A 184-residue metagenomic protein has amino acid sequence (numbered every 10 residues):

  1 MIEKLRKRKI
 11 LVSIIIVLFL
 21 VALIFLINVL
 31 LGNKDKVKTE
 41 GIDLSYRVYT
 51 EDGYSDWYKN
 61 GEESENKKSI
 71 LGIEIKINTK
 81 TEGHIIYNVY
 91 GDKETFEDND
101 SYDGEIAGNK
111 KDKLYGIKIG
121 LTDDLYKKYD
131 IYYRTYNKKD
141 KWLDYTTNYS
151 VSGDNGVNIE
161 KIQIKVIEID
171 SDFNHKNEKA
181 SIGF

Functional and structural regions predicted by a protein language model:
M1, K9, L23-L26, V166: Generic short N-terminal amphipathic or hydrophobic helices
I2-F19: N-terminal Sec-pathway targeting helices
K7-K9, G32, G53: Short, flexible coil/linker elements and helix-boundary hinge sites characteristic of intrinsically disordered
K9-L11, L30, N78, I167: Residue-level detector of intrinsically disordered/flexible regions characterized by low predicted structural confidence
L23-E40: Sec-dependent signal peptide cleavage junction
D35-F184: Lectin-type carbohydrate-recognition ectodomains
